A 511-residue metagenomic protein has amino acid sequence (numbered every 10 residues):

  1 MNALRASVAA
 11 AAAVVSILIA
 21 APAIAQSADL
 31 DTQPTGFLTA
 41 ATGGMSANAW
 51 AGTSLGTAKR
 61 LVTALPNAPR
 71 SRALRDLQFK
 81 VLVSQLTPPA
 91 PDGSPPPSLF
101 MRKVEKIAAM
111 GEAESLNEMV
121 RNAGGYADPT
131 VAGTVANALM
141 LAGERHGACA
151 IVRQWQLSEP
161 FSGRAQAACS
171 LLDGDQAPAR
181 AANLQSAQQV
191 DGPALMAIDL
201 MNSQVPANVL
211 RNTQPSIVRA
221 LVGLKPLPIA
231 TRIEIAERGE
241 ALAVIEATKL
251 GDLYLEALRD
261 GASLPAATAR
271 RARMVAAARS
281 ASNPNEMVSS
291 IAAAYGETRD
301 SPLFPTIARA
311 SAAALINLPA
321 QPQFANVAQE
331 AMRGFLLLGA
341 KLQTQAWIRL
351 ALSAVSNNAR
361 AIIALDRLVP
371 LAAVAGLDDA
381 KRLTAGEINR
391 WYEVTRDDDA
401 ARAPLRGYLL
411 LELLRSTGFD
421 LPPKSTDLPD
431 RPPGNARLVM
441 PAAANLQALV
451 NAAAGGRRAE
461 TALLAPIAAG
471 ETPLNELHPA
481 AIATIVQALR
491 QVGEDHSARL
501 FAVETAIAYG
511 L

Functional and structural regions predicted by a protein language model:
A20-P22: N-terminal signal peptide c-region/cleavage motif recognized by signal peptidases
Q26-P97, A277-A281, I291, A375-T461 (+1 more regions): Terminal, intrinsically disordered low-complexity segments enriched in charged/polar and proline residues
G44-G52, L82-D92, N117-A127, I151-P160 (+15 more regions): Solenoid-like repeat scaffolds
A49, L55-A150, W155-Q156: Post-signal peptide N-terminal segment of secreted/secretory-pathway proteins
G93-M101, A123-T134, L157-A165, A177 (+12 more regions): Generic helix N-cap/helix-start motif at coil->alpha-helix transitions
K106, T134-L139, C169-S170, G334 (+1 more regions): Residue-level signature for tetratricopeptide repeat
G147-I233: Extended amphipathic alpha-helical segments with heptad-repeat/coiled-coil character used for oligomerization, fusion
L227-G386, E393: Extended alpha-helical solenoid scaffold regions that build the rod-like backbones of large eukaryotic assemblies
